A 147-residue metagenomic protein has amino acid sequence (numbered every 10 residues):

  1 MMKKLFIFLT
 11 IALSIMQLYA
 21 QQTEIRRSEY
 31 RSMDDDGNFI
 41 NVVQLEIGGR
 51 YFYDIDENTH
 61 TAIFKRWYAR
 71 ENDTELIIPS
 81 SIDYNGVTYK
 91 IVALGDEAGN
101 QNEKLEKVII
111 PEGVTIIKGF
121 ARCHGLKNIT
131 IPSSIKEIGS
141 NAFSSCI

Functional and structural regions predicted by a protein language model:
M1-M2: N-terminal secretory signal peptides that target proteins for export/translocation
L5-S14: Sec-dependent N-terminal signal peptides
L18-Q22: Boundary at the C-terminal end of the N-terminal hydrophobic targeting segment
E29-R70: GGW-centered surface loops in extracellular recognition modules
E57-T59, E71-V92, E103-I116, H124-E137 (+1 more regions): Structural signature of tandem-repeat unit edges
F64-K65, I91-L94: Hydrophobic residues on conserved beta-strands that form the core of alpha/beta folds
W67-A69, E97-Q101: Acidic, Ser/Thr
G95-A98, K118-F120, G139-S144: Consensus positions within tandem repeat domains that build extended binding/scaffold surfaces
